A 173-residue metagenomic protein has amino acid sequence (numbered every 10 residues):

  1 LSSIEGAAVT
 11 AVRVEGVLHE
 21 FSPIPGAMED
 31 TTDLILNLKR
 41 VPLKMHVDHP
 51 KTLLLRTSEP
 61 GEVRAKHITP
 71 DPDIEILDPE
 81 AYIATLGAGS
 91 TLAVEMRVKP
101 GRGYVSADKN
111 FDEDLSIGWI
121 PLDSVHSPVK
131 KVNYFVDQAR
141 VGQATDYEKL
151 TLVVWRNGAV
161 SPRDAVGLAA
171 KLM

Functional and structural regions predicted by a protein language model:
L1-M173: Protein-protein interaction/assembly regions in multi-subunit complexes
